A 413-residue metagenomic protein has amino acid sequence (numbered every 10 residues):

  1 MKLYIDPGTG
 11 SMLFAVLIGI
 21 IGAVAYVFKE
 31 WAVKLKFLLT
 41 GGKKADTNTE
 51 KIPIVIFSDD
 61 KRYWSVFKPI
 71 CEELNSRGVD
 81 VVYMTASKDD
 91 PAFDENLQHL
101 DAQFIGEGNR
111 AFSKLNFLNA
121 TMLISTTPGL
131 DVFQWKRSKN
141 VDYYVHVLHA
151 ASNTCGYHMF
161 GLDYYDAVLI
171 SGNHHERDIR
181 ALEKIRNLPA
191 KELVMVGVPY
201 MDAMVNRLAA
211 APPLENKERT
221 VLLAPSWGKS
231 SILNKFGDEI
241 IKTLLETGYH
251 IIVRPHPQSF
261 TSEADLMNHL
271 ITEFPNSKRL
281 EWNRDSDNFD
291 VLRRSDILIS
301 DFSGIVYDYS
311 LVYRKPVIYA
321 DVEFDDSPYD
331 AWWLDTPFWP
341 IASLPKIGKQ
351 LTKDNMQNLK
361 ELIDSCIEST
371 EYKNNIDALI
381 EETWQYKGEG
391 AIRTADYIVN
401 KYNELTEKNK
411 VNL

Functional and structural regions predicted by a protein language model:
M1-G8: Short, strongly hydrophobic alpha-helical membrane anchors
K36-I52: N-terminal signal-anchor transmembrane helix
V55-V205: Active-site and donor-binding regions of nucleotide-sugar-utilizing enzymes
R62-G78, P199-L270, K349, K353-M356 (+4 more regions): Conserved catalytic-core segment of nucleotide-activated headgroup transferases in glycan assembly
T85-H99, E246-W282: Catalytic donor nucleotide-activated moiety binding site of glycosyltransferases and closely related
A190, G304-E382: Catalytic binding pocket for nucleotide-activated donors in carbohydrate/polymer assembly enzymes
D265-Y307, V312: Donor nucleotide-activated moiety binding/catalytic core segment of transferases that use nucleotide-activated donors
K387-L413: C-terminal alpha-helical cap of glycosyltransferases
